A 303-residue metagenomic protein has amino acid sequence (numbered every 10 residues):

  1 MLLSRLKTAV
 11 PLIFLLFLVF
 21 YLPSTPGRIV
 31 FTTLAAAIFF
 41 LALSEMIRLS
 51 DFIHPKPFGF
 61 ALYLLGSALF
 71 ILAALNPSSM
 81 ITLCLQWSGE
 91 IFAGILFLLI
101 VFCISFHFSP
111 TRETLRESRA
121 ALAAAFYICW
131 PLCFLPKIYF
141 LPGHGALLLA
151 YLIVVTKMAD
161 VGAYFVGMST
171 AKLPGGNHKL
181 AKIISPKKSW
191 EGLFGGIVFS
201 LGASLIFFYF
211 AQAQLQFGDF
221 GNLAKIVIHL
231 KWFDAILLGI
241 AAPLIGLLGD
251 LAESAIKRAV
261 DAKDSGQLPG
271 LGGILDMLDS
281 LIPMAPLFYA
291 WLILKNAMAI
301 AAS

Functional and structural regions predicted by a protein language model:
M1-A241: Membrane-embedded alpha-helical bundles of polytopic integral membrane proteins
L6, M46, V161, L251-S254 (+1 more regions): Generic detector of well-ordered alpha-helical packing
L49-S50, V161-S169, L247, L251-A259 (+1 more regions): Membrane-spanning helices that line or support transport/gating and their immediate boundary helices in channels
K188, A235, A242-I245, K257 (+1 more regions): Short glycine- and Lys/Arg-enriched binding-loop motifs that mark or flank ligand-binding interfaces
F210, A290-S303: Juxtamembrane boundary at the C-terminal end of a transmembrane helix
I240-L248, M277-I282: Hydrophobic transmembrane alpha-helical segments of multi-pass transport and channel proteins
R258-L281: Interfacial loop-to-transmembrane junctions
M277-L294: Final/C-terminal transmembrane alpha-helix of multipass membrane proteins
